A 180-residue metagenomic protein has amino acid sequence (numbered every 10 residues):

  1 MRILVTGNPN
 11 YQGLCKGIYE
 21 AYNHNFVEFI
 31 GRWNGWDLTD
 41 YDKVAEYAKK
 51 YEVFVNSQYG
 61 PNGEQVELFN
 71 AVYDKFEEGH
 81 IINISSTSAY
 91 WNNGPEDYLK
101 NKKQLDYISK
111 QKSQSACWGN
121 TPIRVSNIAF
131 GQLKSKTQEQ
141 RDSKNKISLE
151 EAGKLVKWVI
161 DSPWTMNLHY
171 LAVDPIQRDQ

Functional and structural regions predicted by a protein language model:
M1, G17, A21, W33 (+8 more regions): Catalytic phosphate/metal-binding cores of nucleic-acid and nucleotide-processing enzymes, i.e., regions that mediate
M1-E28: Canonical Rossmann dinucleotide-binding motif of NAD(H)/NADP(H)-dependent dehydrogenases/reductases, specifically
T6-G7, F29-G31, Y51-G60, F69 (+2 more regions): Rossmann-fold scaffold of SDR-type NAD(P)-dependent oxidoreductases
N23-E46, G60-E67: Adenosine-cofactor binding site in Rossmann-like domains, unifying the SAM/SAH pocket of S-adenosylmethionine-dependent
H24-F26, E78, P122, T165: A generic structural signal for alpha->beta connector loops
G60, E64, Y73-G119, A129-Q140: Catalytic loop of short-chain dehydrogenase/reductase
T121-I128, H169: Rossmann-like NAD(H)/NADP(H) cofactor-binding core
R141-Q180: C-terminal helical subdomain
